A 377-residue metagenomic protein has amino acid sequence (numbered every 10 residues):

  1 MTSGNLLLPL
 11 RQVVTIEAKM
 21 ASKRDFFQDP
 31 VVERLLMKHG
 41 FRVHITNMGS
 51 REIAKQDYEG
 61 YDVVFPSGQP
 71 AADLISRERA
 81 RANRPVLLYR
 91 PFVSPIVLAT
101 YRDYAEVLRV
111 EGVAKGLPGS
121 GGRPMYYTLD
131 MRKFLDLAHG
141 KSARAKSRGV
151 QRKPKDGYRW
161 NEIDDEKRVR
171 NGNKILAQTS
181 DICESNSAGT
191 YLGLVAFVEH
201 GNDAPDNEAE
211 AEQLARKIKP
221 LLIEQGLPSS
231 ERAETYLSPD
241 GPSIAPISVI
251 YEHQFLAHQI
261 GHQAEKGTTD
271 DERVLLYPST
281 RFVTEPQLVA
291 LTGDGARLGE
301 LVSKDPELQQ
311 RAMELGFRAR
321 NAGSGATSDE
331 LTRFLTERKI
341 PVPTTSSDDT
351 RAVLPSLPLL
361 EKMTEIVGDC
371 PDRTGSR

Functional and structural regions predicted by a protein language model:
M1, Q12, L291-R377: Extracellular/periplasmic juxtamembrane helices and adjacent flexible linkers that interface with membrane partners
L7-N171, L331-K339, P343-S346, R351 (+2 more regions): N-terminal segment of the mature folded domain
E17-M20, L176-I182, L222-I223: Second-shell loop/turn segments in exported
S22-P30, C183-V198: Bilobed "Venus flytrap"/periplasmic-binding protein-like clamshell domains and structurally analogous long
Y89-L98, E212-L222, A264-G295: Periplasmic-binding protein-like
V97-Y104, D181, R281-L301, Q310-G316: A bilobed periplasmic-binding-protein/Venus flytrap-type ligand-binding module shared by bacterial periplasmic
Y104-R109, H200-P205, G293-R297: Short helix-loop capping/hinge motifs at secondary-structure junctions, enriched in acidic/polar residues
T190-E272: Ligand-binding pocket segment of bilobal, Venus flytrap-like solute-binding proteins
